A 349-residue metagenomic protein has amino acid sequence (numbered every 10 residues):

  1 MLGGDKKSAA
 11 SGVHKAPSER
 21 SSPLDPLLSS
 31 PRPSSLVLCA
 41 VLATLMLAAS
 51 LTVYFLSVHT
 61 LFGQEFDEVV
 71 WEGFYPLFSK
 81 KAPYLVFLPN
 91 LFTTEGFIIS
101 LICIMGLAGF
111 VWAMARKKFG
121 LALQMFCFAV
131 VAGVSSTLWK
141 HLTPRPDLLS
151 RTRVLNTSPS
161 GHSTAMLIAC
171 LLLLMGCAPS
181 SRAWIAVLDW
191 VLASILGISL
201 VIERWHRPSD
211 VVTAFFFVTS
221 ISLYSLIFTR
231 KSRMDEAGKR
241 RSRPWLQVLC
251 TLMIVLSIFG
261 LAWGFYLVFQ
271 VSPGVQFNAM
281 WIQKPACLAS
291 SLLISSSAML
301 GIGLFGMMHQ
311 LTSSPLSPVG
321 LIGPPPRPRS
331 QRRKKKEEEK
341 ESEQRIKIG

Functional and structural regions predicted by a protein language model:
L2-I98, K140-L149, I282-R329, E343-G349: N-terminal transmembrane-helix/juxtamembrane module of multi-pass inner/ER membrane proteins
P26-V37, A108-L123, R145-L148, L172-I185 (+2 more regions): Cytoplasmic membrane-interface segments at the C-terminal ends of transmembrane helices
V41-S50, F126-T143, A183-L200: Small-polar-interrupted transmembrane alpha-helices in polytopic inner-membrane proteins
A49-T60, S135-P144, S199-E203, L256-Q270: C-terminal TM-helix exit segments that contain a strictly Trp-centered aromatic cap at the helix terminus
T94-M114, I168-L171: Hydrophobic alpha-helical transmembrane segments
G109, K117, V130-L138, I168 (+1 more regions): Transmembrane alpha-helix boundary/anchor motif
F119-R151, K334-K335, E339, R345: Hydrophobic alpha-helical transmembrane segments of integral membrane proteins
S150-L293: Membrane-embedded catalytic cores of phosphoryl/pyrophosphoryl-handling enzymes
